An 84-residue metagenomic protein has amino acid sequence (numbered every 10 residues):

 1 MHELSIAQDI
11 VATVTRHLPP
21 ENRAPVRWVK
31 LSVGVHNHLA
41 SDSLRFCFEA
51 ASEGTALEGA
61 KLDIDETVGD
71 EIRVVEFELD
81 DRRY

Functional and structural regions predicted by a protein language model:
M1-Y84: Charge-rich, low-complexity N-terminal segments
